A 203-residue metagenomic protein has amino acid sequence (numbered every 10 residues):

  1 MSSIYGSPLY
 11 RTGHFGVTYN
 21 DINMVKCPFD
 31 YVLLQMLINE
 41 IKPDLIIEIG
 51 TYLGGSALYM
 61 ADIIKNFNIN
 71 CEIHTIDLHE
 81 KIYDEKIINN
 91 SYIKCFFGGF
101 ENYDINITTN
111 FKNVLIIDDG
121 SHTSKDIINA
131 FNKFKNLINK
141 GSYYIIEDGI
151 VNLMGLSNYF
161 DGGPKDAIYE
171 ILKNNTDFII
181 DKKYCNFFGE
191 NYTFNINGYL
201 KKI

Functional and structural regions predicted by a protein language model:
M1-I116, G120-I203: A short alpha-helical cap/connector motif
